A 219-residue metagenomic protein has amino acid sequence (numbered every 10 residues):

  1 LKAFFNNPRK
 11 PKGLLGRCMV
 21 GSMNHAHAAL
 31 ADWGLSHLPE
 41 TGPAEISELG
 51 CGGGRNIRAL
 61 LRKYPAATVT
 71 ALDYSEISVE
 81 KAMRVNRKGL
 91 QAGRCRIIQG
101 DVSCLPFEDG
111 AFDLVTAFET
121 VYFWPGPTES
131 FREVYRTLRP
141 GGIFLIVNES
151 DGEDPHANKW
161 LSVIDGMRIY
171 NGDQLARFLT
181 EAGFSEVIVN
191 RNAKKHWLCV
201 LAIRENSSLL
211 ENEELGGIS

Functional and structural regions predicted by a protein language model:
A3-F5, K10-N24, I143-L201: C-terminal alpha-helical "lid/dimerization" subdomain adjacent to the S-adenosyl-L-methionine
H25-A44: Conserved alpha-helix/loop element of class I SAM-dependent methyltransferases that forms part of the SAM/SAH-binding
E45, G141-I143: Short glycine-centered segments of the SAM/dcSAM-binding site in methyltransferase folds
E45-C104: Class I SAM-dependent methyltransferase SAM/SAH-binding core
S103-L114: A short acidic, Gly/Pro-enriched loop at the edge of an enzyme's catalytic core that lines a small-molecule cofactor
L114-G126: A short SAM/SAH-binding and catalytic strip from SAM-dependent methyltransferases
T128-P140: A short glycine-rich, Lys/Arg-flanked "PGG" loop and its adjoining helix->strand segment in the class I
V200-S219: C-terminal lobe and adjacent flexible extensions of AdoMet/dcAdoMet transferase-like proteins
